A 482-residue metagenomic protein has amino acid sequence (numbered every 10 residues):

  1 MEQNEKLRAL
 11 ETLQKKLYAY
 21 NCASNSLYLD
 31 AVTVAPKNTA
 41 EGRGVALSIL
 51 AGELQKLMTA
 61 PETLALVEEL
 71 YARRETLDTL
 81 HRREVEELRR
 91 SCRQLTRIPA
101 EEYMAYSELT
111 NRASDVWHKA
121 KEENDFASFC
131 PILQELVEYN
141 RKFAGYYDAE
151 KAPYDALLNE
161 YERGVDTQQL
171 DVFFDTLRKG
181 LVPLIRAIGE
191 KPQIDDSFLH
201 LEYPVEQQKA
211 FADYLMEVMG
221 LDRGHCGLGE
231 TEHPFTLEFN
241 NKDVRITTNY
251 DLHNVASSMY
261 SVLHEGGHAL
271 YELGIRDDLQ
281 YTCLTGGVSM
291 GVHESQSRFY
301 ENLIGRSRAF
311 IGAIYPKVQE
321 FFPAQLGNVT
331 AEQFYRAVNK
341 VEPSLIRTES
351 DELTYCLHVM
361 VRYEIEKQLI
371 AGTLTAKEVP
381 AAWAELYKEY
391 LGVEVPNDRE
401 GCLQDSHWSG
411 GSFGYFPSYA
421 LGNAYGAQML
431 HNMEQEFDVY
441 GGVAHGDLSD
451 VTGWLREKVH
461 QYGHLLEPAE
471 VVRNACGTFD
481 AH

Functional and structural regions predicted by a protein language model:
E2-K6, N25, V32, N38 (+4 more regions): C-terminal, non-catalytic "cap/extension" segments appended to globular domains
E2-R163, L465-E467: A well-structured
L10, D148, S257-D277, E294-E301 (+1 more regions): Active-site recognition of the HExxH zinc-binding catalytic motif
G42, E102-A105, I132, P204 (+13 more regions): Secondary-structure capping and boundary motifs in well-ordered enzyme cores
Y106-V255: Contiguous, non-catalytic segments that form substrate-binding/exosite surfaces or channel walls
K119-A127, G164, L184-D196, R276-C283 (+3 more regions): Inter-helical turn/loop segments and adjacent helix faces that build the functional surface of alpha-helical bundle
T231-G287: Internal mixed beta-strand/loop scaffold within catalytic domains of large alpha/beta enzymes
G286-G327: Post-HExxH zinc-binding segment in Zn-dependent metallohydrolases
